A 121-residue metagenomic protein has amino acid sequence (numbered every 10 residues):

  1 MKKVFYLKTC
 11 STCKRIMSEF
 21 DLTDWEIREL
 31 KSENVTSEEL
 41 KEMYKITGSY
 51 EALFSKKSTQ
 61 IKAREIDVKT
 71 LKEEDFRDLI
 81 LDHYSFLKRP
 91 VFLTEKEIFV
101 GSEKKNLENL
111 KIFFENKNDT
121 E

Functional and structural regions predicted by a protein language model:
M1-L30: Local sequence-structure signature of Cys/Sec-based thiol-disulfide redox active-site neighborhoods
E33-E121: Thiol/selenol-based redox catalytic cores and closely related redox-interacting motifs
